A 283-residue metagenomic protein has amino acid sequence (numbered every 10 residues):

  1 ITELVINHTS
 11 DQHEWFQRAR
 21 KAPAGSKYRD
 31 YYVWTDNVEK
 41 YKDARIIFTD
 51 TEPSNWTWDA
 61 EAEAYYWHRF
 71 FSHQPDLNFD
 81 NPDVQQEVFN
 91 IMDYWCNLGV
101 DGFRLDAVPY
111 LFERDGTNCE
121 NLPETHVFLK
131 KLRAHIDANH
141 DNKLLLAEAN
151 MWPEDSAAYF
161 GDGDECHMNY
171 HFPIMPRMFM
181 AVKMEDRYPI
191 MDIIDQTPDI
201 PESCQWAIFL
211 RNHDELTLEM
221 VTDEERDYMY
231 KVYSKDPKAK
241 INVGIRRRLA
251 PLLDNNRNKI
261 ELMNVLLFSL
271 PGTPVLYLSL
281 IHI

Functional and structural regions predicted by a protein language model:
I1-I281: Active-site and adjacent substrate-binding regions of carbohydrate-active enzymes
